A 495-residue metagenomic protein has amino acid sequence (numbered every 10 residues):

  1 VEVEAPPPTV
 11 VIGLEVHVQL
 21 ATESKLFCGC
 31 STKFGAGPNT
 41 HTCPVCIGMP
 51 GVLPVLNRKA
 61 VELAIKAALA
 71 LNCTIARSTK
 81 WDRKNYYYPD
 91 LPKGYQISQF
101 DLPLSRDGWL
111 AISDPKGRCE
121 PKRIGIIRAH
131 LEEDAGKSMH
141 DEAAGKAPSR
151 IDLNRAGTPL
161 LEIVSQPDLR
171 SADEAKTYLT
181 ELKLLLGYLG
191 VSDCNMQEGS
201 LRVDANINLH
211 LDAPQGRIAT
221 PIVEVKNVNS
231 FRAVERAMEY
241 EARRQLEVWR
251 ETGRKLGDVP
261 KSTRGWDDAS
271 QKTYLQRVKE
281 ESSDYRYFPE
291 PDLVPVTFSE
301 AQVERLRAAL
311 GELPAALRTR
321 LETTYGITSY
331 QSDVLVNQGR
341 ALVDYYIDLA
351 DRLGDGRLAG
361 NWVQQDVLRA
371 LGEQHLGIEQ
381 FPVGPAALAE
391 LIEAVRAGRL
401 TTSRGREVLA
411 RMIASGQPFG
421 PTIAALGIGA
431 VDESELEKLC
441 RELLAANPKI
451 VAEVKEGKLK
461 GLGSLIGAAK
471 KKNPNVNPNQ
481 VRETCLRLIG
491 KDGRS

Functional and structural regions predicted by a protein language model:
V1-E312, T323, S329, D351-D355 (+1 more regions): Basic, nucleic-acid-interacting segments
A21, R243, V343, Q364-G372 (+7 more regions): Amphipathic alpha-helical core segments of compact helical bundles
L153-T158, M196-V203, Q215, G429-S495: C-terminal non-catalytic interaction appendages of large macromolecular assemblies
V164, L186, G190, L371 (+2 more regions): Structural motif corresponding to the C-terminal cap of alpha-helices
P314-L317, L342, G384-L388, L462-L465 (+1 more regions): N-terminal alpha-helical segment
I327-P418, T422: Amphipathic alpha-helical "recognition" segments
I378-E393, R399-K472: Strongly charged, low-complexity linkers/loops
